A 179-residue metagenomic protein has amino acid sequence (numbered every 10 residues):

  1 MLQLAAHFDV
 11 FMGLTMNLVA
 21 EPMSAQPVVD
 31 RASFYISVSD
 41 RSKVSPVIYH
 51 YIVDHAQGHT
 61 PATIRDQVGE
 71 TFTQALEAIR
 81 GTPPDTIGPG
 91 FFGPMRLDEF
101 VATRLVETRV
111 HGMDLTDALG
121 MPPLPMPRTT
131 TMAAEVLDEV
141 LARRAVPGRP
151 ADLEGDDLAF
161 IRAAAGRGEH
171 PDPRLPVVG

Functional and structural regions predicted by a protein language model:
L2-Y49: Conserved alpha-helical segments that form or flank metal/cofactor-binding pockets of metalloenzymes
D9-V10, T73, M113: Solvent-exposed alpha-helix faces
N17-A32, A56-P61, D66, L76-G179: Structured surface interface patches that mediate subunit assembly and partner/cofactor docking
S37, V44, I48-Q67: A short, structured beta-strand-centered segment in the mid-to-C-terminal lobe of catalytic cores from group-transfer
